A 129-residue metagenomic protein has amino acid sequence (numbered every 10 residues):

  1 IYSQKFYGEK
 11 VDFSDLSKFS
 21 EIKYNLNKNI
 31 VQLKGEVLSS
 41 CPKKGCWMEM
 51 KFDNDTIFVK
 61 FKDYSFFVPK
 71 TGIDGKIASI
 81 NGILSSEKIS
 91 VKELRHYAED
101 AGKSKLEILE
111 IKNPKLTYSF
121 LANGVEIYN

Functional and structural regions predicted by a protein language model:
I1-N129: OB-fold and OB-like single-stranded nucleic-acid-recognition modules and their adjacent interaction interfaces
